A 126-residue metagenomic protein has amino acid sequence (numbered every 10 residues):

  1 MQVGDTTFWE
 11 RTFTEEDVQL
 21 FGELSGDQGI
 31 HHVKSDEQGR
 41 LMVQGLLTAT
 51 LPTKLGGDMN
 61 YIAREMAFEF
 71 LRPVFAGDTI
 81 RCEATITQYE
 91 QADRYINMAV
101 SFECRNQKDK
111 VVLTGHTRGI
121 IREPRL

Functional and structural regions predicted by a protein language model:
M1-A63, P124-L126: Hot-dog-fold acyl-thioester-processing enzymes
M1-V3, A76, T85-L126: HotDog/MaoC-like acyl-thioester-processing domains
T6, L47, T79-R81, T85: Residue-level marker of beta-strand positions
T6-E10, A67, T114-R118: Well-ordered beta-strand positions in beta-sheet-rich domains
E65-L71: Short alpha-helix capping/helix-loop boundary micro-motifs
